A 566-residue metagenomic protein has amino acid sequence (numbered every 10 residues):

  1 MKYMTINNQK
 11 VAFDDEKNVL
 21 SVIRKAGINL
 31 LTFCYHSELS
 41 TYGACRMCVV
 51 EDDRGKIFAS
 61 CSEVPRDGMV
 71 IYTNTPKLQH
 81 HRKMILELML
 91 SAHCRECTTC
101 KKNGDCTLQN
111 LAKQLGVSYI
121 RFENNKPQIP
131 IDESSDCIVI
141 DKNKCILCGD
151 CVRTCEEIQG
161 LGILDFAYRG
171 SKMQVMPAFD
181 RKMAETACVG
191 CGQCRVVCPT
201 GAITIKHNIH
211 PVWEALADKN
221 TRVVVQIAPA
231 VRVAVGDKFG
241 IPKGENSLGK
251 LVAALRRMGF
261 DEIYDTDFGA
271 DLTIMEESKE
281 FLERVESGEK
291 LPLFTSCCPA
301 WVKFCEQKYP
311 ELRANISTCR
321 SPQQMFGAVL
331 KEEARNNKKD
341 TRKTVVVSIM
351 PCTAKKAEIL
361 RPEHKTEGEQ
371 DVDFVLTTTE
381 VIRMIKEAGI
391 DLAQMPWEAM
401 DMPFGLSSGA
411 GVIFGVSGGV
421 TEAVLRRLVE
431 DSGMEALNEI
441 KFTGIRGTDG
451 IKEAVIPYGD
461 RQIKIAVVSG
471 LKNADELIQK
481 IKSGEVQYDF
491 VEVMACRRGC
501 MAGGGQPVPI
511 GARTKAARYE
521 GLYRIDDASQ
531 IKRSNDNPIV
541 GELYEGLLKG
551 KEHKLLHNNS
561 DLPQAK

Functional and structural regions predicted by a protein language model:
M1-K2: Extreme N-terminal starter segment of soluble prokaryotic enzymes
I6-Q9, D53-R54: Short strand-turn-strand beta-turns centered on an Asx-Gly dipeptide
Q9-D15: A short N-terminal beta-strand-loop micro-motif at the entrance of redox/enzyme domains
D15-G68, N74-H80, K206-K566: Iron-sulfur-associated redox domains of electron-transfer enzymes in respiratory and anaerobic energy metabolism
R46-G190, I203-A217, R222: Fe-S ferredoxin-like electron-transfer domains and their immediately adjacent linker/connector regions across
G162, R195, V381-I385: Mobile "lid/hinge" segments at catalytic clefts and subdomain interfaces of large enzymes
V197-I203: Charged, low-complexity hinge/linker segments at coiled-coil and domain boundaries
